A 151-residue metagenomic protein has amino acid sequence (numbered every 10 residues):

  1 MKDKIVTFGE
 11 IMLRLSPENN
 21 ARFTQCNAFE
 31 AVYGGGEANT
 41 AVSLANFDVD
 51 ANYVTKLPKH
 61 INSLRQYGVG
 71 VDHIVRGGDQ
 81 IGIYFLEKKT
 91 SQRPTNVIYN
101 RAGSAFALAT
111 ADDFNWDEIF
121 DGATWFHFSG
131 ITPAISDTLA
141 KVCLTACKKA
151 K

Functional and structural regions predicted by a protein language model:
M1-V6, R65, V71, T90-K151: Ribokinase/PfkB-type carbohydrate-kinase core domain
M1-Y67, D72-I74, A109-D112: Glycine-rich phosphate/adenosyl-contacting loop at the front of the ribokinase-like
L15, K59-H60, I81-Y84, R93-T95 (+1 more regions): Short active-site-adjacent helix-start/loop capping segments
E30, F85, S136, A140: Flexible, glycine- and charge-enriched loops at secondary-structure boundaries
V42, I83-E87: Short beta-strand scaffold segments in enzyme catalytic cores
K56-H60, G78-D79, K89, G103: Acidic, glycine-rich active-site loops and adjacent beta-strand->loop/helix elements that engage anionic groups
H73-G82: A short, structured active-site edge motif that brings together acidic residues
